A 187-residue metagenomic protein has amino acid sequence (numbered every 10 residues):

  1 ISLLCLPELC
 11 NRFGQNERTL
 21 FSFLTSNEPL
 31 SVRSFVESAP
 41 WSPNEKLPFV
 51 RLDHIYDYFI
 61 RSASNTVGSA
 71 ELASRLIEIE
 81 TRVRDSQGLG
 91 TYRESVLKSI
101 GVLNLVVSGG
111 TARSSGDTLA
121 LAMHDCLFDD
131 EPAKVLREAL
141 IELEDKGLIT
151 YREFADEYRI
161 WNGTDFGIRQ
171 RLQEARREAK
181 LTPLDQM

Functional and structural regions predicted by a protein language model:
I1-Q15: Inter-lobe connector of SF1/SF2 helicase motors
R12-M187: Extended alpha-helical interface modules used as scaffolds for assembling large macromolecular complexes
